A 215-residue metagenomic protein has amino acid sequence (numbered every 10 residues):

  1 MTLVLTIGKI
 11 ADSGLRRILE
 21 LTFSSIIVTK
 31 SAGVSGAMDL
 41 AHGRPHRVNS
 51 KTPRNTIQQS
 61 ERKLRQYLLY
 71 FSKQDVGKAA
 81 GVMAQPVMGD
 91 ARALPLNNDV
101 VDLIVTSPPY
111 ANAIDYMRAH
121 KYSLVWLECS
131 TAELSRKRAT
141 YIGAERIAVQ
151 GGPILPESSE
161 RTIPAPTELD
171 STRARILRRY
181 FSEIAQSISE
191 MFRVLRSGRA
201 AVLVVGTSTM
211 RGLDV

Functional and structural regions predicted by a protein language model:
T2-V105, A111-M117: SAM-dependent nucleic-acid methyltransferase catalytic core
T6, E190-M191: A generic secondary-structure signal
I18, R199-A200: Short glycine-centered segments of the SAM/dcSAM-binding site in methyltransferase folds
Y110-E190: SAM-dependent methyltransferase catalytic-core segment centered on the flexible catalytic loop and adjoining short
R173-S182, V204-V215: Acceptor-substrate binding/catalytic loop of class I
V194-S197: Helix-to-beta-strand junctions that scaffold the AdoMet/dcAdoMet cofactor pocket in Class I SAM-dependent enzymes
